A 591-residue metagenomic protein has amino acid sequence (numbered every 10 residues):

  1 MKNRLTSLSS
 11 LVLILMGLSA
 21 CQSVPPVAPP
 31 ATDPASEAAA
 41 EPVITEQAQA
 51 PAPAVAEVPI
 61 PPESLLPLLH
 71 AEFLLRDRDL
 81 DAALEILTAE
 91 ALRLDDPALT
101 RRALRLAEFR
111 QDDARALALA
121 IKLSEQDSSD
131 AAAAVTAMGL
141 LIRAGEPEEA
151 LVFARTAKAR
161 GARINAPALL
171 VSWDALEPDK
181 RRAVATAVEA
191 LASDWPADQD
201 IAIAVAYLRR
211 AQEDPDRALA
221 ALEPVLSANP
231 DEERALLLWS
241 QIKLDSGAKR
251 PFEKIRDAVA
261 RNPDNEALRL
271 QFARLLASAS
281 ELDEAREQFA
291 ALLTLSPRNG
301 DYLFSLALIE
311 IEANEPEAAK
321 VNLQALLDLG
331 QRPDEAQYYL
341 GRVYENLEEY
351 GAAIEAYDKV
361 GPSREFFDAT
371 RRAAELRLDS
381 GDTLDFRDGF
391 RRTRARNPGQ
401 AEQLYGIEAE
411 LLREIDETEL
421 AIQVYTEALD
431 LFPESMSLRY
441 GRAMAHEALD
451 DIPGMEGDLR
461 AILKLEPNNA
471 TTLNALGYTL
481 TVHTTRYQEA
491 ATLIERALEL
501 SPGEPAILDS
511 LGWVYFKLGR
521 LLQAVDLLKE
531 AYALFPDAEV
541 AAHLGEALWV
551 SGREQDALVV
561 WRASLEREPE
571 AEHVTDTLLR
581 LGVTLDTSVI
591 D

Functional and structural regions predicted by a protein language model:
M1-S10: Bacterial N-terminal signal peptides that target proteins for export
G17-A20: C-terminal motif of bacterial Sec signal peptides marking the signal peptidase cleavage site
Q22-P25: Bacterial signal peptide processing site
V27-P62: Post-signal peptide N-terminal segment of mature Sec-exported envelope proteins
V55-R76, A83-D591: Alpha-solenoid helical repeat scaffolds
